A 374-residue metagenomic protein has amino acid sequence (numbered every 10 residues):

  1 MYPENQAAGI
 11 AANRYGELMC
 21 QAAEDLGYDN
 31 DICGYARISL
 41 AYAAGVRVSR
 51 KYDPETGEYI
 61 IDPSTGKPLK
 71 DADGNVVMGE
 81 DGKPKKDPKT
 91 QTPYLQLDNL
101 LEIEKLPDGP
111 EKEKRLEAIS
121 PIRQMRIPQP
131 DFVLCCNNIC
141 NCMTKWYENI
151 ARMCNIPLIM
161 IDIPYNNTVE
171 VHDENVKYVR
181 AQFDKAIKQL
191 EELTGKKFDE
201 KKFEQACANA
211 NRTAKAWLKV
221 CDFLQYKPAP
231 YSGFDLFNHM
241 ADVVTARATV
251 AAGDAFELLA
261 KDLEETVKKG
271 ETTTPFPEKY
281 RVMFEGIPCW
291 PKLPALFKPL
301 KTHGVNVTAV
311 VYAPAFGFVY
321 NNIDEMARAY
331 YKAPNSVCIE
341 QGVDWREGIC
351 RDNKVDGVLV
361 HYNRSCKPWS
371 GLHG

Functional and structural regions predicted by a protein language model:
M1-E55, K89-T92, Q96-D98, A118-M125 (+3 more regions): An N-terminal, globular interaction/scaffold subdomain
Y2-L26, M283-E347, R351: Redox- and metal-dependent alpha/beta enzyme cores, enriched for Fe-S-associated oxidoreductases and cofactor-handling
S39-A41, P107-E113, C136-N137, A333-I339: Short, flexible loop segments at the rims of nucleotide/cofactor-binding pockets, characterized by
Y52, R123-F223: Internal, well-ordered alpha/beta segment that forms a basic, Gly-enriched binding/recognition surface
Y52, T56-A118: Long intrinsically disordered, low-complexity regions that are acidic and Ser/Thr-rich
C135-I139, F284-C289, Y362-N363: Structural motif
R180, D184-A313, F318, N335: A charged, amphipathic alpha-helical module
V337, Q341-G374: C-terminal hydrophobic structural anchor segments that stabilize assembly/packing rather than catalytic chemistry
